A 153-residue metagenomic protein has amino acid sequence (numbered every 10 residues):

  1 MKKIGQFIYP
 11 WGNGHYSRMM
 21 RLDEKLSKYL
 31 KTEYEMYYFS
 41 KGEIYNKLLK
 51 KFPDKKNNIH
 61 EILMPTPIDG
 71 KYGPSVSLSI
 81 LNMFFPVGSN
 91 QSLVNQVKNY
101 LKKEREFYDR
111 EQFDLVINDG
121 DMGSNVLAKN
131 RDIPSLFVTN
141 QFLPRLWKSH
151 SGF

Functional and structural regions predicted by a protein language model:
M1-G5: Extreme N-terminal starter segment of soluble prokaryotic enzymes
Q6, M36-Y38, F137: Structural beta-sheet core signal
I8-M20: A short, glycine/small-residue-rich beta-strand->loop->alpha-helix junction that serves as a flexible
P10, K25, T32-N95: Conserved nucleotide-sugar phosphate-binding/catalytic loop shared by glycosyltransferases and other
E43-K47, V116-N130: An aromatic- and histidine-rich active-site surface loop
S77-L115, M122: Conserved nucleotide-sugar donor-binding subdomain of glycosyltransferases
P134-F153: Active-site-proximal region of nucleotide-activated glycan assembly enzymes, centered on histidine/acidic-rich loops
